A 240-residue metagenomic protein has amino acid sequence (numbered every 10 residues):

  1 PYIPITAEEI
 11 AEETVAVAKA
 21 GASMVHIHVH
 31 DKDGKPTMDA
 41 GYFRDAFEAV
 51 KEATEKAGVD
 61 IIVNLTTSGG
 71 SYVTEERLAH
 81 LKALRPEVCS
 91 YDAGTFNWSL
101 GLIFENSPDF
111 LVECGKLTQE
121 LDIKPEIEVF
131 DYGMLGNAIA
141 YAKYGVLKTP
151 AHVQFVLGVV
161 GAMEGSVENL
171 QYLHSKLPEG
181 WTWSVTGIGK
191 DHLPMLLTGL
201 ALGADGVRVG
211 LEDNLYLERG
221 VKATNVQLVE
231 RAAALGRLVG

Functional and structural regions predicted by a protein language model:
P1-E12, T66-T74, L100-F104, G161-A162 (+1 more regions): Active-site mouth loops of central-metabolism enzymes
P1-G21, V29, K35-A40: Conserved N-terminal beta1-alpha1 strand-loop-helix module at the mouth
A7, P36-F104: Active-site beta->alpha loop and helix N-cap motifs at the rims of alpha/beta catalytic domains
K19-M24, P86, A204: A structural motif
A22-K32, I61-T67, E128, V209: Short beta-strand segments at enzyme active-site cores
S23-A46, V156-L157, D213-R219: Glycine-rich, proline-tolerant flexible connector loops at the mouths of alpha/beta enzymes
K35-L65, V112-E120, Q171-G180, V226-V239: Alpha-helix-loop-beta-strand connector modules within alpha/beta enzyme cores
V88-G210, K222, Q227: Catalytic alpha/beta core domains of metabolic enzymes, predominantly
